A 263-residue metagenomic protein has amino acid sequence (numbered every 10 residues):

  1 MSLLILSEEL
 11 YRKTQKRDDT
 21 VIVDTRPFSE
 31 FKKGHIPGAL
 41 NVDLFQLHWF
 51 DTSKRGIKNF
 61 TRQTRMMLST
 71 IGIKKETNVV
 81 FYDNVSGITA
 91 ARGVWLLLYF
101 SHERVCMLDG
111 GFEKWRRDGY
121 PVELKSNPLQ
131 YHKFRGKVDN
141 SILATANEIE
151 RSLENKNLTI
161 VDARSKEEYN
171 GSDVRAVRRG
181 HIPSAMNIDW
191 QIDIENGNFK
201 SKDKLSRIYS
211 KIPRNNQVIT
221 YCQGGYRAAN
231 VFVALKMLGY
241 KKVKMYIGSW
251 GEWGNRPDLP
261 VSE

Functional and structural regions predicted by a protein language model:
M1-E263: Cytosolic catalytic domains that perform sulfur/thiol-centered chemistry
